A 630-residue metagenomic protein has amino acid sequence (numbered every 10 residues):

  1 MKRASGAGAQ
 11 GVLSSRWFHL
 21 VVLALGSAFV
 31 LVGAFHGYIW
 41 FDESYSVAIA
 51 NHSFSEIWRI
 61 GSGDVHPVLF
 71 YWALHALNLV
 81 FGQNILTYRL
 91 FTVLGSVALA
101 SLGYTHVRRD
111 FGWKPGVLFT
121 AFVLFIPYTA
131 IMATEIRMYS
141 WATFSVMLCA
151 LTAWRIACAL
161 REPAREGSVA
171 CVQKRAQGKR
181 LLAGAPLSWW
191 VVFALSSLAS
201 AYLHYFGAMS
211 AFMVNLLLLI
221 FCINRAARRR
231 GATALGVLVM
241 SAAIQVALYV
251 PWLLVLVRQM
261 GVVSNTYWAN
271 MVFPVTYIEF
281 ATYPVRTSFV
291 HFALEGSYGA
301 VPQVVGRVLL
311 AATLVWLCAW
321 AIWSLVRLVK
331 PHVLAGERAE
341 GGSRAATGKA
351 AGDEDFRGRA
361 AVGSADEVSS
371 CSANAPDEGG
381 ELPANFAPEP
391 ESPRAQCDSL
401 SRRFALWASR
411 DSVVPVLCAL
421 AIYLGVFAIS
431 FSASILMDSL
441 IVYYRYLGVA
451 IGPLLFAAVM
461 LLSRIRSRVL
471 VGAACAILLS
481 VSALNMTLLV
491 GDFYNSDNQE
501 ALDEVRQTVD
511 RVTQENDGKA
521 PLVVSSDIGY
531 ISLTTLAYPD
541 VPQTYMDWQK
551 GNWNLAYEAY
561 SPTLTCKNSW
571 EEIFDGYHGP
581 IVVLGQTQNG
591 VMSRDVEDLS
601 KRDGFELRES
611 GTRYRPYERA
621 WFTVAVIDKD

Functional and structural regions predicted by a protein language model:
M1-V12, R161-P186, R230, L328-V413: Membrane-interfacial, low-structure loops and terminal tails that flank and connect transmembrane helices in multi-pass
F18-L160, A185-L334, F404-I627: Membrane-proximal helix-loop-helix interfaces that form the catalytic/acceptor-binding platform of multi-pass membrane
D630: Membrane-interface aromatic/basic loop that binds lipid-linked glycans or pyrophosphate carriers, typified by
